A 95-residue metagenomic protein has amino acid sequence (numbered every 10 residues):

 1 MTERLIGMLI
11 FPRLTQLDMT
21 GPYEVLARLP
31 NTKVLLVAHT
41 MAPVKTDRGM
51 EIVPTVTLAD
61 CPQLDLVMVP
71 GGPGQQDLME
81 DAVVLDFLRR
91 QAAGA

Functional and structural regions predicted by a protein language model:
M1-A95: Extended, subdomain-level signal for the structured scaffold at the beginning of enzyme domains
